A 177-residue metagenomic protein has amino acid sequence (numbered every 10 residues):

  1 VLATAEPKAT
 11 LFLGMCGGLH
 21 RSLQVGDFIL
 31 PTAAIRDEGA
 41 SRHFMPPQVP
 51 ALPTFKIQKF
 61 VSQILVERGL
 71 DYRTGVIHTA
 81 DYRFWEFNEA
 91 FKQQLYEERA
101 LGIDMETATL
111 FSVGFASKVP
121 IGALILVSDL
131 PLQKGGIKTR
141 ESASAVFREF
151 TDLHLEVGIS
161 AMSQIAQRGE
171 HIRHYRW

Functional and structural regions predicted by a protein language model:
V1-K59: Metabolite-binding pocket within alpha/beta catalytic cores that recognizes anionic/polar moieties
A5, L23, L52, K56 (+5 more regions): Conserved active-site and cofactor/substrate-binding residues in soluble primary-metabolism enzymes
A5-K8, L23-G26, D37, R68-T74 (+2 more regions): Short coil/turn connectors at secondary-structure junctions
A9-L13, L30, Y72-T79, I103-M105 (+1 more regions): General beta-strand structural signal in soluble alpha/beta enzymes
Q48-E97: Active-site rim beta-loop-alpha module in soluble metabolic enzymes
F60-R68, V113, V157-I165: Generic non-transmembrane alpha-helical segments
E89-Q94, E98-L130: A C-terminal functional module that forms or caps the active site or interfaces directly with catalytic machinery
Q133-W177: His/Asp/Glu-rich mid-to-C-terminal helical/loop segments that flank catalytic regions of hydrolases
